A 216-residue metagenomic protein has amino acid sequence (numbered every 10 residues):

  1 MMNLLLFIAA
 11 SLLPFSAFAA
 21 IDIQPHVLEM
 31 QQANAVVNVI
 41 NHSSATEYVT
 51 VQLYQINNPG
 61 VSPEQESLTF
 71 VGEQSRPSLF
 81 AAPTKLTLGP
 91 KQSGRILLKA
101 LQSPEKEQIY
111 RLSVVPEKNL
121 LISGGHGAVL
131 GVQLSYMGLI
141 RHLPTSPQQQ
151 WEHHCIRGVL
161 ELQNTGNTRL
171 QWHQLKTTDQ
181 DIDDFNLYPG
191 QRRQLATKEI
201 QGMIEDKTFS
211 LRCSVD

Functional and structural regions predicted by a protein language model:
M2-A10: Sec-dependent signal peptide recognition, specifically the positively charged N-region followed immediately by
P14-S16: N-terminal signal peptide c-region/cleavage motif recognized by signal peptidases
A19-T46, K85, S146-H154, D184-L187: Beta-sheet-dominated interaction scaffolds and their linkers
Q31-V36, Q92, E107-Y110, I156: Short, solvent-exposed loop/turn segments enriched in Ser/Thr/Gly
N38-S43, L160-T168: Asparagine-centered strand-capping/turn motif at beta-strand->loop junctions
A45-E73, V115, N167-I182: Short acidic, flexible loop segments centered on an aromatic residue
T69-S103, D179-M203: Intrinsically disordered, low-complexity Pro/Gly/Ser/Thr-rich segments with frequent PxxP/GP/PP motifs and embedded
L101-P147, Q201-D216: Terminal connector regions
